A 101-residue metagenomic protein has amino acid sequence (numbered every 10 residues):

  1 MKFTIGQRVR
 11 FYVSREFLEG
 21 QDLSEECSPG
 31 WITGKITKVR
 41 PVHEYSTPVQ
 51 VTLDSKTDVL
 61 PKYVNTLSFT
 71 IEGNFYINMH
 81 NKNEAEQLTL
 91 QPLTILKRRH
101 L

Functional and structural regions predicted by a protein language model:
M1-S24: Short coil-to-beta transition motif at edge beta-strands of beta-rich domains
F3-F11, G34-V39, V49-L53: Hydrophobic beta-strand residues in large extracellular and virion-surface proteins
R15, R40, S55-T57: Solvent-exposed strand-loop boundary residues in beta-sheet-rich modules
G20-R40: Short beta-strand-centered aromatic/proline hotspots
V42-E44: Short glycine/serine/proline-enriched coil/turn segments at secondary-structure junctions
S46-L101: Intrinsically disordered, low-complexity, charged/polar segments
